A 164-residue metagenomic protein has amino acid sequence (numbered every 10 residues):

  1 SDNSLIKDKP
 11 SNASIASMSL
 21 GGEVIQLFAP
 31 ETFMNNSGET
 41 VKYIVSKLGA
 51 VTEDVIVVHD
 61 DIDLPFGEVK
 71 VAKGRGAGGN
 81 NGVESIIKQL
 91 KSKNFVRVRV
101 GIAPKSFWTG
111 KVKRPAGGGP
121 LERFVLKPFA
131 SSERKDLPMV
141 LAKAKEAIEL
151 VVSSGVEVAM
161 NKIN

Functional and structural regions predicted by a protein language model:
S1-G74, E84-R99, P104-R123, R134-K162: Nucleotide and nucleotide-moiety/phosphate-recognizing core
A77: Conserved TIR/SEFIR loop-to-helix hotspot centered on a Trp-containing motif with a nearby acidic residue
V125-P128: Intrinsically disordered, low-complexity regions enriched in acidic/Ser/Thr/Pro/Gln residues
